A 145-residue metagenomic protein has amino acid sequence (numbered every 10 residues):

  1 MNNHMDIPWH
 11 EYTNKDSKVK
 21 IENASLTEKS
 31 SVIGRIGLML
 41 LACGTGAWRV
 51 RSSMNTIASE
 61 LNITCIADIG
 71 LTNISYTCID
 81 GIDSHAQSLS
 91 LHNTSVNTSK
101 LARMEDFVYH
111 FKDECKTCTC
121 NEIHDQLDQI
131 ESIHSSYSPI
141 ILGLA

Functional and structural regions predicted by a protein language model:
M1-C118: Soluble N-terminal domains of membrane-associated systems
V32-R35, Q129-I130, A145: Short, hydrophobic/aliphatic alpha-helical segments
E114, C118-D125, G143-A145: N-terminal loops that bind phosphate or other acidic moieties and the adjacent beta-alpha structural core
H124-S132: Cytosolic juxtamembrane amphipathic/interface segments immediately preceding and feeding into a transmembrane helix
S132-A145: Core alpha-helical transmembrane segments of integral membrane proteins
